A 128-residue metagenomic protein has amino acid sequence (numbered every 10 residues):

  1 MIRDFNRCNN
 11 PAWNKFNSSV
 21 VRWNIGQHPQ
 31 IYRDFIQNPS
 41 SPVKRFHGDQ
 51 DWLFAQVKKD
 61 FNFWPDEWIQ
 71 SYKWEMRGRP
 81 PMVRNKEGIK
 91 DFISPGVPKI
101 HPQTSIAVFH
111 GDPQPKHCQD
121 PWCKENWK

Functional and structural regions predicted by a protein language model:
M1-F16: Conserved donor-nucleotide/metal-binding helix-loop-beta segment in metal-dependent transferases, i.e., the alpha-helix
R3-F5, N24, F109-D112: Structured loops at beta-to-helix junctions and adjacent beta-edge loops in soluble globular domains
K15, R22, H47: Short aromatic/basic micro-patch
F16-N17, Q103: A generic structural signal for well-ordered coil/turn residues at beta-strand boundaries that shape enzyme active-site
S19-Q27: Short glycine- and hydrophobic/aromatic-rich loop-to-beta-strand nucleating segment in the catalytic cores
P29-K128: Catalytic core and acceptor-binding pocket of nucleotide-sugar-dependent glycosyltransferases
